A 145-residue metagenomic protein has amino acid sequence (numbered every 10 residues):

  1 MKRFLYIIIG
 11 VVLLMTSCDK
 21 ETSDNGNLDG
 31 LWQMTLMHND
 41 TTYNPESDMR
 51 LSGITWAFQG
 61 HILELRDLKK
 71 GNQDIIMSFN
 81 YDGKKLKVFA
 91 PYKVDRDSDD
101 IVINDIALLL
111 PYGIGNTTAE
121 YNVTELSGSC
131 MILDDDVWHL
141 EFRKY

Functional and structural regions predicted by a protein language model:
K2-I9: Sec-dependent signal peptide recognition, specifically the positively charged N-region followed immediately by
L14-S17: C-terminal motif of bacterial Sec signal peptides marking the signal peptidase cleavage site
K20: Short, conserved catalytic or interaction motifs in soluble domains
S23-M34: Short, low-complexity, disordered segments immediately C-terminal to signal peptides in bacterial exported proteins
G30, I54, H61, S129: Residue-level detector of short, conserved catalytic/binding motifs and their immediate flanks
H38-N44, M49, Q59-L126: Contiguous, well-ordered beta-strand patches that form the walls/edges of small beta-barrel/beta-sandwich domains
S78-G83, L126-Y145: Edge beta-strand at a domain terminus
